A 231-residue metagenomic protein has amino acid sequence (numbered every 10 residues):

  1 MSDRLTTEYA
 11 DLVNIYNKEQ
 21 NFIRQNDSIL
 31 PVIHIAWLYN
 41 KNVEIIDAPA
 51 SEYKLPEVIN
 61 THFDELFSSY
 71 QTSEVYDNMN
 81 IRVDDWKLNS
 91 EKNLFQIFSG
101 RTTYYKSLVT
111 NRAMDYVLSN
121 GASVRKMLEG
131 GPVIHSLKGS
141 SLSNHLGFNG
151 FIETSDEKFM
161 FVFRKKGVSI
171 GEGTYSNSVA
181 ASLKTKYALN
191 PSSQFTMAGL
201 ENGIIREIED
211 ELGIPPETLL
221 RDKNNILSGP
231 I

Functional and structural regions predicted by a protein language model:
M1-R206, G213-I231: N-terminal leader/linker segments that precede catalytic domains of diphosphate-processing enzymes
